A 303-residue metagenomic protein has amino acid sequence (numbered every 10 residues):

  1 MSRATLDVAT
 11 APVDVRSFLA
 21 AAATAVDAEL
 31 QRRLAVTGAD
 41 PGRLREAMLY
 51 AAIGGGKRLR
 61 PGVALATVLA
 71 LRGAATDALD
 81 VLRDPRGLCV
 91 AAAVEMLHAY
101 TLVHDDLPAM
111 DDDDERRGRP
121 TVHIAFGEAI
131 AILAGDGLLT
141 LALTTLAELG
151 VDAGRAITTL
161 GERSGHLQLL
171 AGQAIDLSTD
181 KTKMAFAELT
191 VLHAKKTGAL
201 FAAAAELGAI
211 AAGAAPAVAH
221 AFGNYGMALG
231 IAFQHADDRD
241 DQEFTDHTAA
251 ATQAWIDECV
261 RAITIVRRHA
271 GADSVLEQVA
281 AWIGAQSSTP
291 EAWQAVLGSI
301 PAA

Functional and structural regions predicted by a protein language model:
M1-A303: All-alpha prenyltransferase/terpene-synthase fold signal
